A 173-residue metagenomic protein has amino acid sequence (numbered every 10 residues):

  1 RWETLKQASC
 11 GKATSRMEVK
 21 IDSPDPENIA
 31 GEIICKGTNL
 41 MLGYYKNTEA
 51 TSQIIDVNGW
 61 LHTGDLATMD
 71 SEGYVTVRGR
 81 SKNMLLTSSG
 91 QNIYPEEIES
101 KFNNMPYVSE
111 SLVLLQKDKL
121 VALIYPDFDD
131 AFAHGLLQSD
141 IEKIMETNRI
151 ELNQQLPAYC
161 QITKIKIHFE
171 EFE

Functional and structural regions predicted by a protein language model:
R1, G11, V113-L115: Beta-strand->loop->alpha-helix junctions that form or flank phosphate-binding loops in nucleotide-handling enzymes
R1-A8, P24, N47-A50, F128: Active-site loops of AMP-binding adenylate-forming
R1-L5, E18, V108-S109: Gly/Ser/Thr-rich phosphate-binding loop
G11-A13, V57-N58, K166-I167, E171: Short loop/turn motifs at secondary-structure junctions and domain boundaries
A13, M17-K20, D25-T87: Conserved ATP-binding/catalytic segment of the ANL
V19, S111, K164-I167: Generic structural signal for residues in well-ordered beta-strands
G37, L42-G43, L66-A158, F169-E171: AMP-binding/adenylate-forming catalytic core of the ANL superfamily
